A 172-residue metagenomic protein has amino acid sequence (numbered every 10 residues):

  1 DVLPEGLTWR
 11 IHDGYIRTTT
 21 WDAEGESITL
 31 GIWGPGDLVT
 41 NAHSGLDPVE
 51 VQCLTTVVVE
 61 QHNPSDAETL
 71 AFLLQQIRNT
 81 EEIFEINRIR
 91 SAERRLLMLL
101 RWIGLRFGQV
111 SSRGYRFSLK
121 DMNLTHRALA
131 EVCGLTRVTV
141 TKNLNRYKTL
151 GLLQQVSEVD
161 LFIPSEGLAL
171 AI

Functional and structural regions predicted by a protein language model:
D1-D13: Regulatory nucleotide-sensing modules
I11, D22, K148: Short, acidic, Ser/Thr-enriched surface-loop or helix-capping motifs
G14-T20, L38: Short beta-strand segments in beta-sandwich/barrel cores
W21-A23, S44, H62-P64, E158 (+1 more regions): Surface loops and adjacent helix of pleckstrin homology
T29-I83: Cyclic-nucleotide recognition modules
A71-V132: Polybasic "coupling" helices that flank or enter modular domains
G108-I172: Phosphate-/nucleic-acid-contacting segments
